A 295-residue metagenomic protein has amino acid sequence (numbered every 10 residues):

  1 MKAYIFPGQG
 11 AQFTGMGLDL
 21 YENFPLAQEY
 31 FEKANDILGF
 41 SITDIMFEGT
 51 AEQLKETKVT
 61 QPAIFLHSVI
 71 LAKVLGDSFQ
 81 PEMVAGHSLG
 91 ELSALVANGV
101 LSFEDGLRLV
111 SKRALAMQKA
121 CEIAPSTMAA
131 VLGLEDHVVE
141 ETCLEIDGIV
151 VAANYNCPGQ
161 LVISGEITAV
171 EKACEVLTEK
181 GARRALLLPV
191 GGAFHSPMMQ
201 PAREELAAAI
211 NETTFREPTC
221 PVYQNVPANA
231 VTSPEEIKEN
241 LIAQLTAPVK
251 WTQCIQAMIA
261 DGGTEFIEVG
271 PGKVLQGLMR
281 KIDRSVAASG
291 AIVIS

Functional and structural regions predicted by a protein language model:
M1-V138, R184, L188, E265-I294: FabD-like malonyl-/acyl-CoA
Q9-A11, L38, N98-T246: Alpha/beta catalytic cores of group-transfer enzymes, especially the acyltransferase/condensing modules of polyketide
L26, H67, A169, E205 (+1 more regions): Charged catalytic carboxylate motif
T60-P62, A193, P248: Glycine-rich phosphate/pyrophosphate-binding beta-alpha loops
G76, T178, I259-A260: Non-catalytic positions within long, well-ordered alpha-helices that form the structural scaffold/packing of enzyme
A169-V170, A209, T214, G262 (+1 more regions): NAD(P)-dependent dehydrogenase/reductase Rossmann-like domain
P248-G263: A short, acidic, amphipathic alpha-helical segment used as a generic capping/interface helix at domain edges
